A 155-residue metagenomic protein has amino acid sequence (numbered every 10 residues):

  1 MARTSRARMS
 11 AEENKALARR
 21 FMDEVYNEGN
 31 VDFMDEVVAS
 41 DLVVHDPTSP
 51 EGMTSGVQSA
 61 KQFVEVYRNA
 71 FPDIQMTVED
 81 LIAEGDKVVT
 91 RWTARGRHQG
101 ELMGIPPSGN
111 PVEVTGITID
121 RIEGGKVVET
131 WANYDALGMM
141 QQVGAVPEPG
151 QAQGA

Functional and structural regions predicted by a protein language model:
A2-A155: C-terminal and inter-domain tail/linker signature
